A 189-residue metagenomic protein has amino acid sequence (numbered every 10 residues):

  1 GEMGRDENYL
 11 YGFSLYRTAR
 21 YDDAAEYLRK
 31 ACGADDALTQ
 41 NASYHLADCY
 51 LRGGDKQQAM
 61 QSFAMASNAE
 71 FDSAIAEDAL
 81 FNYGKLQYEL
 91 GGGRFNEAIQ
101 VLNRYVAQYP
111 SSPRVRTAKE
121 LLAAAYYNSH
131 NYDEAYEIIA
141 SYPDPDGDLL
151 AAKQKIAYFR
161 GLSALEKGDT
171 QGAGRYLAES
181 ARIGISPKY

Functional and structural regions predicted by a protein language model:
G1-Y189: Acidic, polar-rich low-complexity tracts and alpha-helical solenoid repeat scaffolds
